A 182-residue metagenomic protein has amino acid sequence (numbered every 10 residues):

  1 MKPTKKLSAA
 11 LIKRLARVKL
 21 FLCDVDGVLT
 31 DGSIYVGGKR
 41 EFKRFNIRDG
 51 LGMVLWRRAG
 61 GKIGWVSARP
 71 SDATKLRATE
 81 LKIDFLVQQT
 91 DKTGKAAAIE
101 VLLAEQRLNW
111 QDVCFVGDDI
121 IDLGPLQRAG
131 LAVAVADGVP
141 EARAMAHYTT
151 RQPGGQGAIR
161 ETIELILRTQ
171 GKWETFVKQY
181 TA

Functional and structural regions predicted by a protein language model:
M1-C23, K172-A182: Non-catalytic pre-domain segments flanking phosphatase-related domains
T4, K39-N46, E80-L81, F85-Q89 (+1 more regions): Mg2+-dependent phosphoryl-transfer enzymes with acidic/Ser/Thr/Gly-rich catalytic loops
L15-S33, L126, I159: Asp-based phosphoryl-transfer active-site loop
R17-K19, G61, Q111-D112: Short coil/turn segments at beta-strand junctions that form active-site/ligand-binding loops
V25, L29-A59, I63, A68: A positional/architectural concept
L29-Y35, L76-F85: Short, basic/glycine-rich phosphate-binding loops at helix/coil junctions that contact nucleotide phosphates
M53-R77, V87-T90, L126: Substrate-recognition element of Asp-dependent hydrolases with the DxDx(T/V) motif
